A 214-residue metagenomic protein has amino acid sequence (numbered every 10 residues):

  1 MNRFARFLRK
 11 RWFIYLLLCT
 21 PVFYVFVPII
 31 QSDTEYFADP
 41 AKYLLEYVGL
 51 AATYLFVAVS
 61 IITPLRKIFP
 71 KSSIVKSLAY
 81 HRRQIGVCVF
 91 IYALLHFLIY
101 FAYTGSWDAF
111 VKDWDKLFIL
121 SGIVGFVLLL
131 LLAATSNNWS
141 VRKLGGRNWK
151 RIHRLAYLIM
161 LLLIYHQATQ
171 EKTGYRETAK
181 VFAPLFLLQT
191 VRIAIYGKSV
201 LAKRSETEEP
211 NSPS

Functional and structural regions predicted by a protein language model:
M1-S214: Membrane-embedded alpha-helical bundles that constitute the cytochrome b-like, heme-associated redox core of multi-pass
